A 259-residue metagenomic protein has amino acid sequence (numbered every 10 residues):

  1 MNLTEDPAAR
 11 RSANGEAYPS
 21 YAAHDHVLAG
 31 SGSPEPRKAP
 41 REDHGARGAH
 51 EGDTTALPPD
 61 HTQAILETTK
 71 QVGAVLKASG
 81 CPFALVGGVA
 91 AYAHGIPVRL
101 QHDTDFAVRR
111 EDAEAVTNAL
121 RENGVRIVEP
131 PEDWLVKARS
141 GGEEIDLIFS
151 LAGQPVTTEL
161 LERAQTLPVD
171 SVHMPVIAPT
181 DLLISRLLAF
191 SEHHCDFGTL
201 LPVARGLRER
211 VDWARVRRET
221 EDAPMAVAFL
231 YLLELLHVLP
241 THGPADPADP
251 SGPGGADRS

Functional and structural regions predicted by a protein language model:
N2-T4, Y21-D25, A29, P34-S259: Compositionally biased terminal segments of proteins
R11-A13, E35: Short, low-complexity interaction segments enriched in Ser/Thr/Pro/Gly
